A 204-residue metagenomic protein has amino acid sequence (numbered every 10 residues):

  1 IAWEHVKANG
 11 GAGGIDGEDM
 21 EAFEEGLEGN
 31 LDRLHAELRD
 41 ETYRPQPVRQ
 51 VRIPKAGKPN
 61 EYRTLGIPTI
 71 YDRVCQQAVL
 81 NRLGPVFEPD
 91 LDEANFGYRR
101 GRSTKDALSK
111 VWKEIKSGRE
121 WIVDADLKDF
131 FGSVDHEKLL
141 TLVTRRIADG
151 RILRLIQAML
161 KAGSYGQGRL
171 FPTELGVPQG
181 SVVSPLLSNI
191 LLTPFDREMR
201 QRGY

Functional and structural regions predicted by a protein language model:
I1-D40: Surface-exposed loop/turn segments and immediately adjacent short secondary-structure elements within folded domains
I1-G11, R49-R52, L80-V86, K116: Short, compositionally biased low-complexity segments
G11, L27-L31, L83, F87 (+2 more regions): Short alpha-helix boundary/capping elements
E37-R52, D90-Y204: Conserved polymerase palm-domain catalytic core
K55-P59: Short acidic, glycine-rich loop/turn motifs
Y62-I67: Conserved phosphate-binding loops in nucleotide/dinucleotide-binding enzymes
I70-Y71, C75-A78, W112, L140: Duplex nucleic acid-engaging cores and interfaces of nucleic-acid transaction enzymes
Q76-A94: Electropositive, glycine- and tryptophan-enriched low-complexity nucleic-acid-binding patches
